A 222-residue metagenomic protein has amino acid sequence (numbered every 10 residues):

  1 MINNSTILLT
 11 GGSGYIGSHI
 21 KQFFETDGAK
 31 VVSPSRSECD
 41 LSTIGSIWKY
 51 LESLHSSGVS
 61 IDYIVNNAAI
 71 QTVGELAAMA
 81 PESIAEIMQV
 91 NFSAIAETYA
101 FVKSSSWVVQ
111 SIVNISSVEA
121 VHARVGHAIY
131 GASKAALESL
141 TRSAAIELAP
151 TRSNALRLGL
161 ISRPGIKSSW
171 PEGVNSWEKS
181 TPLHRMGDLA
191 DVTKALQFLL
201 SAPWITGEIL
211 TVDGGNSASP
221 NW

Functional and structural regions predicted by a protein language model:
S13, G17-K21: N-terminal Rossmann NAD(P)H-binding glycine-rich loop of SDR-like oxidoreductase domains
N67-V73, G215: Conserved NAD(P)H cofactor-binding loop of Rossmann-fold oxidoreductase domains
E75-L76, S83-A85, I166, W177: Substrate-binding pocket helix/loop in short-chain dehydrogenase/reductase
Y99, S133, T141: Active-site helix of classical SDR
S104, I146-E147: Alpha-helical segment proximal to the catalytic Tyr-Lys
S117: Residue(s) in the substrate-gating loop at a strand-loop-helix junction that position the organic substrate next
R185-V212, S217: C-terminal substrate-recognition "lid" of short-chain dehydrogenase/reductases
